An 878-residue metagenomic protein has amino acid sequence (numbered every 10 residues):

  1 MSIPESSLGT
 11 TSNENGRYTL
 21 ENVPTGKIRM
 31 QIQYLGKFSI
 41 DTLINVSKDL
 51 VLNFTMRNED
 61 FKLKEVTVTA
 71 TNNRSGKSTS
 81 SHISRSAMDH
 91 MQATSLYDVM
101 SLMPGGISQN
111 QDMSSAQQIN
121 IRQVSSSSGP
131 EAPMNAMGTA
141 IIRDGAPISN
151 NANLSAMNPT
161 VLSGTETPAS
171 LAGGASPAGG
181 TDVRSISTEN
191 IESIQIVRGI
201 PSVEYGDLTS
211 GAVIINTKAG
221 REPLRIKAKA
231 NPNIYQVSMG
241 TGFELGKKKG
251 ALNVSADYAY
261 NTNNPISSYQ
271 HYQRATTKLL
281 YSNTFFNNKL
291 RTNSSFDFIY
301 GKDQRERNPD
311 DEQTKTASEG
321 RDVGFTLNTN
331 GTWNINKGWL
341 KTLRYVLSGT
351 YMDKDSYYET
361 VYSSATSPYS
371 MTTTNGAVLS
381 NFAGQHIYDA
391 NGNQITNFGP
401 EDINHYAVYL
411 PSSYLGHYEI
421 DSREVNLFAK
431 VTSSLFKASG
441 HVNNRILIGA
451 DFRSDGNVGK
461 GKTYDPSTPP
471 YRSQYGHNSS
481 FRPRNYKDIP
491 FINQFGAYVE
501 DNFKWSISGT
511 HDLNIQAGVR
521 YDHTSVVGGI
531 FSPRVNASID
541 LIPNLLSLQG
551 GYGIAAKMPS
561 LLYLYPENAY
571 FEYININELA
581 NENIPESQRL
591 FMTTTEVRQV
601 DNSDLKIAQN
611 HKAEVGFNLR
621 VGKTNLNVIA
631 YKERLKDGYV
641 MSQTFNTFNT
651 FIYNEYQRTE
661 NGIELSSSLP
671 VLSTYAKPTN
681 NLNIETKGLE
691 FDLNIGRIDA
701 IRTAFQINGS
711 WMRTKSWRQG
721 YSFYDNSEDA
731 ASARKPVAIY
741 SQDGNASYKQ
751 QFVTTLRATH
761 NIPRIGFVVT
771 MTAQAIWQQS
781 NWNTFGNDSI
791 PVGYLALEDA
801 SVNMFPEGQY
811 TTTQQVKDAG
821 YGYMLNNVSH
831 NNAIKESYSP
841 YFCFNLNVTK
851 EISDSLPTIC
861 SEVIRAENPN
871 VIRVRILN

Functional and structural regions predicted by a protein language model:
M1-P4, Q31-K37, S47-D89, D144: Short, acidic, small-residue-rich periplasmic hinge/interaction motif at the N-terminus of Gram-negative outer-membrane
E21, A146-V197: Short acidic/polar hinge/loop motifs at secondary-structure boundaries that mediate gating or recognition
V51-T55, L96-V99, Q118-N120, I142 (+2 more regions): N-terminal periplasmic accessory domains that precede and gate Gram-negative outer-membrane beta-barrel machines
Y97, S101-T167: Extracytoplasmic beta-strand/coil segments of soluble accessory domains associated with Gram-negative outer-membrane
T165-L171, T181-R184, E192-I200, A212-F243 (+2 more regions): Short strand-turn segments of transmembrane beta-barrel domains in outer membranes, especially the first one or two
I191, K227-Y260, S267-T350: Transmembrane beta-barrel wall of Gram-negative outer-membrane proteins
E244, N375-L513, L564-E567, K735-G744 (+1 more regions): Outer-membrane beta-barrel transmembrane domain signature of Gram-negative proteins, especially the mid-to-C-terminal
I507-G509, A630-L635, Y639, F651-G786: Gram-negative outer-membrane beta-barrel transporters
